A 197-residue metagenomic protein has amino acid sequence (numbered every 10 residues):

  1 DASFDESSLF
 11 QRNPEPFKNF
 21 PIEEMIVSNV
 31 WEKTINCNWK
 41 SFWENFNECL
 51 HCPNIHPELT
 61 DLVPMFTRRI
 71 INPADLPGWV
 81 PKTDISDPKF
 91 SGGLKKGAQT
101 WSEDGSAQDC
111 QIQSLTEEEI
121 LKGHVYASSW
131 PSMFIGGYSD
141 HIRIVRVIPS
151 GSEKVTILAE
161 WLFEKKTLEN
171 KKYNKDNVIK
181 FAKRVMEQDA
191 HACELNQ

Functional and structural regions predicted by a protein language model:
D1-Q197: C-terminal catalytic domain of Rieske-type non-heme iron oxygenases
